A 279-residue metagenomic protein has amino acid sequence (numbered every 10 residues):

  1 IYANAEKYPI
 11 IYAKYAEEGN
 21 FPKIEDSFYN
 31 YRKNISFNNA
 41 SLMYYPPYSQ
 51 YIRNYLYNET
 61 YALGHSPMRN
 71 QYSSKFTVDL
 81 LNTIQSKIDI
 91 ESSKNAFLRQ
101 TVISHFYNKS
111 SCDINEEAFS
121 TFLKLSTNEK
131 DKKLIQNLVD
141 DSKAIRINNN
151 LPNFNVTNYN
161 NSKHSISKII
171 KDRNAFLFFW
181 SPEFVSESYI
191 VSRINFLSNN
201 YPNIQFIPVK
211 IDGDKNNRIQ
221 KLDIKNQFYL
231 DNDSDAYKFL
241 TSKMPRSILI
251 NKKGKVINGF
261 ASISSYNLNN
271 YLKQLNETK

Functional and structural regions predicted by a protein language model:
I1-Y159: Oxidative protein folding and maturation machinery
Y107-S110, P182-S186, G213, I263-S264: Short acidic, S/G/P-rich loop/turn micro-motifs used as interaction or catalytic elements
Y159, F178, Y201, M244-P245 (+3 more regions): Exposed, low-structure sequence patches enriched in small/polar residues
H164-I194: Short active-site neighborhood of thiol/selenol oxidoreductases, capturing the structured segment around
K171-N174, P202-Q205, I224-K225, K252: Loop/turn elements at helix/coil->beta-strand transitions in domains of secreted/extracellular proteins
E183-D223, N232-D235: Structural microenvironment flanking redox-active thiols in thiol-disulfide oxidoreductases
I219-K253: Short, internal strand/loop/helix patches that form the active-site neighborhood or redox-interaction surface
K252-K279: Thiol-/selenol-based redox modules, centered on thioredoxin-like and closely related oxidoreductase domains
